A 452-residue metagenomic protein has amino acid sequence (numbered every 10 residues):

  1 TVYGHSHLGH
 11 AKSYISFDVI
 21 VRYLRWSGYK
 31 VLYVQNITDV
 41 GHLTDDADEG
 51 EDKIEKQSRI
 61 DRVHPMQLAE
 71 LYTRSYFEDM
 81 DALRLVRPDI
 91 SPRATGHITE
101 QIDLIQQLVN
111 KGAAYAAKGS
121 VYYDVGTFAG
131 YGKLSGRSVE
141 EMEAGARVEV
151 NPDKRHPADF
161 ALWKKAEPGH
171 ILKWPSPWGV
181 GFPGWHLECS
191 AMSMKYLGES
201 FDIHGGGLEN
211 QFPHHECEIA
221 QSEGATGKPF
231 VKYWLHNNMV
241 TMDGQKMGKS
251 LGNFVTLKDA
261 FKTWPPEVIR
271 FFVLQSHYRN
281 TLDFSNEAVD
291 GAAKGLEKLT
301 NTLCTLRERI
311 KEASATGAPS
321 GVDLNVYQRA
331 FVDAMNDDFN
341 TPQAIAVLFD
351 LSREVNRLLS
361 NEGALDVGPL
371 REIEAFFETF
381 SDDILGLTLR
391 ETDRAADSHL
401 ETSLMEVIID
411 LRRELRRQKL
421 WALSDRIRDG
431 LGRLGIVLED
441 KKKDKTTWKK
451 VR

Functional and structural regions predicted by a protein language model:
T1-D46, V63, Q67, S91-A94 (+6 more regions): N-terminal catalytic cores of NTP/NDP-binding nucleotidyl/phosphoryl-transfer enzymes
T1-Y3, F17-D18, F77-E78, T99-R309: Alpha-helical recognition segments enriched in aromatics with Gly/Pro capping that present substrate-recognition
Y29, A113, I436: Short phosphate-binding/catalytic loops that engage adenosine nucleotides
V34-V40, A69-Y76, V86-Q101, G119-F128: Short, glycine/charge-rich beta-strand/loop segments that flank catalytic centers and engage negatively charged groups
L43-E51, C217: Glycine-rich loop at the start of a catalytic domain that most often binds anionic cofactors/ligands
D48-M66: A charged helix-plus-loop insertion that forms the helical arch/lid used to bind and gate nucleic-acid substrates
I60-L83, P229: A glycine-rich helix N-cap at a beta->alpha junction
K246, N253-R452: Structural preference for alpha-helix termini/caps and helix-kink/transition segments
